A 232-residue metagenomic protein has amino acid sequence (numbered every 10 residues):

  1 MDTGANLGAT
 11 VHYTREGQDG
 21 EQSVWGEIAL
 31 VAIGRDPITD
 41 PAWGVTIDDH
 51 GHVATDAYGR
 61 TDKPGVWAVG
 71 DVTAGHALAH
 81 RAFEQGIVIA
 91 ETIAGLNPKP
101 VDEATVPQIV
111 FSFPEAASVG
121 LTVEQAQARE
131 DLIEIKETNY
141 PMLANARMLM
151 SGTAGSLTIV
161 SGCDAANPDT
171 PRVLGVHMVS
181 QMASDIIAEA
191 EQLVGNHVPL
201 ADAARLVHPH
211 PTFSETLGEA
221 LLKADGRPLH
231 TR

Functional and structural regions predicted by a protein language model:
M1-A57, L121, E130-I133, C163: A Rossmann-like FAD-binding core segment of flavoenzymes
T3-A9, K63, M150-G155: A short, glycine/Asx- and small/polar-enriched loop/turn that sits immediately N-terminal to a beta-strand
E21-Q22, Y58-G59, V101, Q108 (+1 more regions): Short secondary-structure boundary/capping segments
I28-I93, A188-E189: FAD-site-proximal beta/loop scaffold in flavoenzymes
V31-I33, A74, S112-T122: Short beta-strand to alpha-helix junction loop
H80-E103, D131-L132, G195-L200: Internal hydrophobic alpha-helix adjacent to the cofactor/substrate pocket in enzyme cavities
K99-E115: Flexible, acidic loop-helix segments that line cofactor/substrate-binding pockets
F111-V119, Q127-R232: Flexible, glycine-rich terminal cap/loop adjacent to redox cofactors in electron-transfer oxidoreductases
